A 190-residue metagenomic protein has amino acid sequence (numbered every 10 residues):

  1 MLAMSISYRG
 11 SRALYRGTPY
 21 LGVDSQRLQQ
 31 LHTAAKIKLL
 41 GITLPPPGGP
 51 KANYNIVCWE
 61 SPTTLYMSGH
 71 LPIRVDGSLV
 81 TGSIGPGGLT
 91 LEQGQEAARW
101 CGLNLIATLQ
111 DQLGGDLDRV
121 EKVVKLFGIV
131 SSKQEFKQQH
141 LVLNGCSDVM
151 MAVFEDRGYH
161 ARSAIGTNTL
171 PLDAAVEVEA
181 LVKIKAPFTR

Functional and structural regions predicted by a protein language model:
L2-F127, S132-R190: N-terminal presequence-like segments and the immediate start of the first folded domain
